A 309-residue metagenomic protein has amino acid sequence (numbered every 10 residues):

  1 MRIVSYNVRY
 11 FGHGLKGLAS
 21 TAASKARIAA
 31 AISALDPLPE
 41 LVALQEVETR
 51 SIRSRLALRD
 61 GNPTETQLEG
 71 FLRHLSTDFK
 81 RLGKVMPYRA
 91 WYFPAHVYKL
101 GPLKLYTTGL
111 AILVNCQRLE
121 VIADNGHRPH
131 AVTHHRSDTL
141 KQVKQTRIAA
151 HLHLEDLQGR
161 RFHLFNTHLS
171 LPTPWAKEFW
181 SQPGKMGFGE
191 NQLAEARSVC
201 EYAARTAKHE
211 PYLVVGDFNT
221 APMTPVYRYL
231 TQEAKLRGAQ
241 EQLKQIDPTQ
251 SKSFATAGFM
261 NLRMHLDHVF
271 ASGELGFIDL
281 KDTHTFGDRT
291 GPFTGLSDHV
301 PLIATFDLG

Functional and structural regions predicted by a protein language model:
M1-T107, R160-F162, L193-A196, C200 (+1 more regions): N-terminal, active-site-proximal structural segment of metallo-dependent hydrolase catalytic domains
M1-V4, L110-I122, R136, K144-A176 (+1 more regions): Beta-strand-turn-beta hairpins that frame and shape the catalytic cleft of phosphate-ester-processing enzymes
S5, L41-Q45, I112, H163-N166 (+2 more regions): Structural recognition of the beta-strand scaffold that forms the well-ordered cores of secreted hydrolase catalytic
N7-V8, E46-V47, L169, D217-F218 (+1 more regions): Active-site metal-binding loops of divalent metal-dependent hydrolases
Y10-G14, T49-I52, P172-W175, N219-P225: Active-site environment of divalent metal-dependent phosphoester hydrolases
F11-A19, H127-Q142, T173-E190: Surface-exposed cleft-lining segments at the edges of enzyme active sites
R118-D124, E201-L213, N219-G309: Metal-dependent phosphoester-hydrolase catalytic domains
I148-T167, W180, M186-V215: His/acidic metal-ligating clusters that form di-metal
